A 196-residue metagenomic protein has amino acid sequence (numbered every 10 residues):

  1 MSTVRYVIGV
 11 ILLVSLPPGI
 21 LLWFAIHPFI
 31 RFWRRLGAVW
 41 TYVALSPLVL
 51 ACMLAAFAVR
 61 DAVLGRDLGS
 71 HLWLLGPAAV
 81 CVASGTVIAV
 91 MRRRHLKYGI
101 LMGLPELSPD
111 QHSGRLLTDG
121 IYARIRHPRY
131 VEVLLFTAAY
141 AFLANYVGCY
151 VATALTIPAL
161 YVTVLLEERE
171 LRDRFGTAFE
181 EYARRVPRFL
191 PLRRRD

Functional and structural regions predicted by a protein language model:
M1-T118, F136-D196: Membrane-anchoring alpha-helices and their flanking helix-loop junctions
T118-D119, A123-V131: Histidine-centered phosphotransfer motif of kinases
